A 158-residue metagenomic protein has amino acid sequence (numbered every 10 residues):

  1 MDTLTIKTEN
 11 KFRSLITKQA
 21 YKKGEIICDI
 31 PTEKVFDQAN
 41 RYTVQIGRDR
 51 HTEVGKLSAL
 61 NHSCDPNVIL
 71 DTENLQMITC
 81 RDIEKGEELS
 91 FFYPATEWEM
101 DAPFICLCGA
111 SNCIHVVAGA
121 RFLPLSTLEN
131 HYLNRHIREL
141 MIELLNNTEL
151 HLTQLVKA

Functional and structural regions predicted by a protein language model:
M1-A158: Conserved catalytic SET/PR domain of SAM-dependent protein methyltransferases, capturing the structural core that binds
